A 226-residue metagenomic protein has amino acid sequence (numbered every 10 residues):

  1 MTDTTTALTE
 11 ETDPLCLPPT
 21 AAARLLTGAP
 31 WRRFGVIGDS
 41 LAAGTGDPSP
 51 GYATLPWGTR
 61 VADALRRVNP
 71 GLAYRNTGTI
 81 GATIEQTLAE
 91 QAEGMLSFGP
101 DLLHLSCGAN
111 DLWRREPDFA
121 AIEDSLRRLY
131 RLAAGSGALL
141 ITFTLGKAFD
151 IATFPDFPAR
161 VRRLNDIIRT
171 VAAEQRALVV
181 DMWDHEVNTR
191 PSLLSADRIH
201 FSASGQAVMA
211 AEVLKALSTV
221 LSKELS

Functional and structural regions predicted by a protein language model:
T2-I80, A92-G99: Serine-esterase "nucleophile elbow" of acetyl-processing enzymes
C16-P19, A23-A29, D63, R67-P70 (+1 more regions): Alpha-helical cap/lid subdomain in secreted, periplasmic, or secretory-pathway luminal O-acyl-processing enzymes
A42, T83, T144: Ser/Thr-centric signal marking residues that sit in or immediately flank functional binding/regulatory motifs
T45-G46, E85, R114: Short N-terminal helix/helix-N-cap motif within the alpha/beta-hydrolase-1
Y52, G81-L88, A120: Acidic-and-aromatic substrate-binding clefts and catalytic sites of carbohydrate-active enzymes
T79-A82, K147: Acidic, glycine-rich active-site loops and adjacent beta-strand->loop/helix elements that engage anionic groups
